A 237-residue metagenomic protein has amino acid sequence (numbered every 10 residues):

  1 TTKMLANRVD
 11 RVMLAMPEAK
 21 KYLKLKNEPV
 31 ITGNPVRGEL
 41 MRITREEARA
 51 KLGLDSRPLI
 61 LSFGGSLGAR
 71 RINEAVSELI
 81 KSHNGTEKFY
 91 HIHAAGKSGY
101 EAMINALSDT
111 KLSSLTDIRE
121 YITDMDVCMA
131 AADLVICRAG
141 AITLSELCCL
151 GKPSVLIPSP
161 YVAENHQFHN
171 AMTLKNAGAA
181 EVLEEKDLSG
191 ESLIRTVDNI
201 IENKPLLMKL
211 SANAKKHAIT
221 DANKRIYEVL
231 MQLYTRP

Functional and structural regions predicted by a protein language model:
T1-E46: Active-site-proximal region of nucleotide-activated glycan assembly enzymes, centered on histidine/acidic-rich loops
A6, M129, L147-C148, P153-V155 (+1 more regions): Short alpha-helix at the nucleotide-sugar/activated-sugar donor binding site of glycosyltransferases and closely
R45-A50, L54-V135, F168-M172, N176 (+1 more regions): Donor-nucleotide binding loops and adjacent catalytic segments primarily of GT-B fold Leloir glycosyltransferases
I122, A130-S145, K152-P153: Acidic donor-binding loop of glycosyltransferase active sites
C137, P153-E164: Short hydrophobic beta-strand element within catalytic cores of glycosyltransferases and related nucleotide-activated
E181-E184, L188-P205: C-terminal "capping" alpha-helix adjacent to the active site of nucleotide-linked donor transferases in cell-envelope
L206-T220: A short, well-ordered alpha-helix in the C-terminal region of glycosyltransferases
T220-P237: C-terminal alpha-helical cap of glycosyltransferases
